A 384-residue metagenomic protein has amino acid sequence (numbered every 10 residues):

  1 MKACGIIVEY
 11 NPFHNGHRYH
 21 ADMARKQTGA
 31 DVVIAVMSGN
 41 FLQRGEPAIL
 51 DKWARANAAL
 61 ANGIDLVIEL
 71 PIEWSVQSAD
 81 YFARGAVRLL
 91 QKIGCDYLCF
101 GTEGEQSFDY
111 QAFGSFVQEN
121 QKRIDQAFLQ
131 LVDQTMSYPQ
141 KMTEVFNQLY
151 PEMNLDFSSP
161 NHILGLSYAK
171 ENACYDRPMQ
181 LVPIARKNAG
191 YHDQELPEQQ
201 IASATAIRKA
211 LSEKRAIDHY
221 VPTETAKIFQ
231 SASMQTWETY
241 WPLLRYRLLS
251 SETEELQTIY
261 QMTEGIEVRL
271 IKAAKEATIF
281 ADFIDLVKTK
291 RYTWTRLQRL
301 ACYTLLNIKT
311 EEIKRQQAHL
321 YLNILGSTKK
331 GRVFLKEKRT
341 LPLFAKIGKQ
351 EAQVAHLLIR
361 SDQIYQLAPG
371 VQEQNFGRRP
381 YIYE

Functional and structural regions predicted by a protein language model:
M1-R55: N-terminal catalytic cores of NTP/NDP-binding nucleotidyl/phosphoryl-transfer enzymes
I6-I7, V36-M37, I68-L70, P183-I184: Short beta-strands and strand-loop turn motifs
R25-K26, L60, L90-Q91: Non-catalytic positions within long, well-ordered alpha-helices that form the structural scaffold/packing of enzyme
T28-A30, I64, C95: Short, high-confidence coil segments that cap the C-terminus of an alpha-helix and link into the following beta-strand
A54-A58, Y168: Short, solvent-exposed amphipathic alpha-helices that sit in or adjacent to ligand/effector-binding or catalytic
N57-P71: A glycine-rich helix N-cap at a beta->alpha junction
L70-E384: Active-site cores that bind ATP or allylic diphosphates and position pyrophosphate for catalysis
